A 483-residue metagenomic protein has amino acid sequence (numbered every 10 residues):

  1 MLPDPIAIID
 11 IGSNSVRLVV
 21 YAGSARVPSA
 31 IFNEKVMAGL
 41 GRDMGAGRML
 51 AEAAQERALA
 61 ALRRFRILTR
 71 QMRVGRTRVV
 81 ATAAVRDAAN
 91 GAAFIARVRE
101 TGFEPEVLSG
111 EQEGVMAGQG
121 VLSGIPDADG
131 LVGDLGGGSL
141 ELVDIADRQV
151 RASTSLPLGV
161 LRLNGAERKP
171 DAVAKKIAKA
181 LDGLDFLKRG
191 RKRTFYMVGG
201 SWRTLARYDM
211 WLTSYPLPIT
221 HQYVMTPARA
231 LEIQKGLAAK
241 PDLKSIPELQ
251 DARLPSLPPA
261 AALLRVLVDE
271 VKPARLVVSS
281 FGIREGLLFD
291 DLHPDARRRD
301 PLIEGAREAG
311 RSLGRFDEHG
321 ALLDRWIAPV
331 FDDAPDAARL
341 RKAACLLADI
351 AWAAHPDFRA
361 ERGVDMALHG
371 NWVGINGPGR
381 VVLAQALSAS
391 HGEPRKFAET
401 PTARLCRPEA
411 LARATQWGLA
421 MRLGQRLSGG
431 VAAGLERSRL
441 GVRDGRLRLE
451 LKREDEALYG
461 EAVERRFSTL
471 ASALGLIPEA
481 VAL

Functional and structural regions predicted by a protein language model:
M1-K35: Early-domain small/polar-rich strand-loop-helix modules and first-structured segments of the mature chain
P3-I6, V20-G23, A38-G39, D43-V74 (+9 more regions): Helical "lid/coupling" subdomains associated with nucleotide-phosphate turnover
D10-S15, G133-S139, V198-S201, S280: A short acidic Gly-Thr/Ser loop motif
N14, A30, G138, G445-L447: Residues at beta-strand starts and edge strands
L474-L483: A short amphipathic beta-strand at an alpha->beta junction
